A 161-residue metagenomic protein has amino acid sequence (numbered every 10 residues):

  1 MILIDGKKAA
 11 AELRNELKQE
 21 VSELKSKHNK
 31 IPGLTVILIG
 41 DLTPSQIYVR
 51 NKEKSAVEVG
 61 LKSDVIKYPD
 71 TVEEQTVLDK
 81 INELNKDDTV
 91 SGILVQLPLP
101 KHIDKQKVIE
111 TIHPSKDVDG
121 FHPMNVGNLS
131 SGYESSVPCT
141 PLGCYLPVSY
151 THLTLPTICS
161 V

Functional and structural regions predicted by a protein language model:
M1-S26: Positively charged, low-complexity intrinsically disordered leader regions
I31-D41: Short beta-strand segments enriched in small/hydrophobic residues
Q46-V59: Short, solvent-exposed amphipathic alpha-helices that sit in or adjacent to ligand/effector-binding or catalytic
A56-Y68: Short beta-strand elements in bilobed, periplasmic/extracellular small-molecule ligand-binding domains
T76-D87: Short, well-structured alpha-helical segments in soluble
V95-L153: Anion-binding alpha/beta catalytic cores of soluble intermediary-metabolism enzymes, centered on
H152-V161: Single conserved hydrophobic/aromatic residue that forms the stacking wall/gate of nucleotide- or nucleobase-binding
